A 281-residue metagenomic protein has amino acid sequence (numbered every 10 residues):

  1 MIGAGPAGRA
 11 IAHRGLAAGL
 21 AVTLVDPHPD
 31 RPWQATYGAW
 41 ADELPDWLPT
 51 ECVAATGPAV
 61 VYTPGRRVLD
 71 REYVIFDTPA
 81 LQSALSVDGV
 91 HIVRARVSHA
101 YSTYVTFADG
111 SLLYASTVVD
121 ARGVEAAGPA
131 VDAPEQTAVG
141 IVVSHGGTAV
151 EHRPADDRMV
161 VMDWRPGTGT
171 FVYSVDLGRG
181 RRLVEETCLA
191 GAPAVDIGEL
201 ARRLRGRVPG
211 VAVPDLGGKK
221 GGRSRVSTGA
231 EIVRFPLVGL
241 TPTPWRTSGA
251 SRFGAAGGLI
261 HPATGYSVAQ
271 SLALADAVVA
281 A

Functional and structural regions predicted by a protein language model:
I2-R9: Glycine-rich Rossmann-fold phosphate-binding loop(s) that bind the pyrophosphate of adenine dinucleotide cofactors
A10, R14-R66, V143: N-terminal FAD cofactor-binding segment of flavoenzymes
A21, R181, G249: Residues at the starts of beta-strands that form the adenosine-phosphate
A39-T103: A conserved beta-strand/loop capping segment in the N-terminal third of enzymes that catalyze redox or closely related
D88-L216, R225-T228, P236-R246: Predominantly flavin-linked oxidoreductase catalytic cores and closely associated redox partners
S174, W245-A263: Short FAD-binding loop at a beta-strand-to-alpha-helix junction that anchors the flavin cofactor in diverse
L204, P262, Y266-A281: An active-site-proximal "capping" alpha-helix that borders the catalytic cofactor pocket
G218-G222, V279-A281: Rossmann-like nucleotide/phosphate-binding core characteristic of flavoprotein oxidoreductases
